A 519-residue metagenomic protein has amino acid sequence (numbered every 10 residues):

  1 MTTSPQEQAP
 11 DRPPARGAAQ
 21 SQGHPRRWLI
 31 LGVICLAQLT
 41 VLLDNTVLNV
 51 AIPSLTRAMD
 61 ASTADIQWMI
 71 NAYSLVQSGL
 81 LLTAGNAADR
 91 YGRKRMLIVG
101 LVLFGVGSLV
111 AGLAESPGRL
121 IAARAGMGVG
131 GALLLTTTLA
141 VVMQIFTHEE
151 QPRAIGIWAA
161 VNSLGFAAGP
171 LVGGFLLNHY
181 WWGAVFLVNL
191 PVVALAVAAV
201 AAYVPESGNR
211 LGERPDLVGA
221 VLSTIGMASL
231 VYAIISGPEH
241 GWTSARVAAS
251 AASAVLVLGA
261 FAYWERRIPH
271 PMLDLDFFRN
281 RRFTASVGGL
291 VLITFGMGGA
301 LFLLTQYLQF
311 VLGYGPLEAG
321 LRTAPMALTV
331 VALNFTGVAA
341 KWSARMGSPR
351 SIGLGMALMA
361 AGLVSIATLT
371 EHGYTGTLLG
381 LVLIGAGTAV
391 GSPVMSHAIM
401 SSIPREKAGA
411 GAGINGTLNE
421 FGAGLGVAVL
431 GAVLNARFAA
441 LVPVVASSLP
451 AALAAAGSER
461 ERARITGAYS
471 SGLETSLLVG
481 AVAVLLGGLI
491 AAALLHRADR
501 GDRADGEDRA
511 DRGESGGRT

Functional and structural regions predicted by a protein language model:
T2-A202, K341, M346, L354 (+3 more regions): Transmembrane-helix bundle of Major Facilitator Superfamily
T2-L36, L42, R282, A456-T519: Transmembrane-helix exit segments and adjacent C-terminal regions of multi-pass membrane proteins
S21-G23, E149, L195-T224, R266-T284 (+3 more regions): Flexible interhelical linker loops that connect adjacent transmembrane helices in multi-pass membrane transporters
R27-Q77, L81, W181, V218 (+5 more regions): Transmembrane core module of solute transporters
Q38, S74, R153-F166, D216 (+4 more regions): Small-residue-rich transmembrane alpha-helices and their cytosolic helix-loop interfaces in multi-pass secondary
G92-L101, P117-R119, T137-T138, F146-P152 (+2 more regions): C-terminal module of multi-pass small-molecule transporters
Q151, L190-G208, T224-I235, S253-I268 (+1 more regions): C-terminal membrane-cytosol helix-exit motif in multi-pass small-molecule transporters
N178-L190, S236-V247, G315, A436-A481: A membrane-interface helix-boundary motif in multi-pass transporters
